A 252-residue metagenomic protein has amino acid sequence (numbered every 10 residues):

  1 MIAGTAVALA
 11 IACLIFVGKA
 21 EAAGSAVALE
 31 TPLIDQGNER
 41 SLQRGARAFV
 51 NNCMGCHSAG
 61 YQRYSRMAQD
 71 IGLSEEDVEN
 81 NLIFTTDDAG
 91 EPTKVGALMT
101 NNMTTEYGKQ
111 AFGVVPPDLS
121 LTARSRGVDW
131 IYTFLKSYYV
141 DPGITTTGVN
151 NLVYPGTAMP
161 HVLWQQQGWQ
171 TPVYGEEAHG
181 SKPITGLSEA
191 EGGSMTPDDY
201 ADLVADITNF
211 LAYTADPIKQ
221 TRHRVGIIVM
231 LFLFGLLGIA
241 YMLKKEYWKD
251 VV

Functional and structural regions predicted by a protein language model:
M1-L9: Bacterial N-terminal signal peptides that target proteins for export
L9-A20: C-terminal segment of classical bacterial N-terminal signal peptides
A23-R47, S58-G72, A215-H223: Electrostatic cytochrome c docking/interface patches
N38-S41, F49-N52, V115, G127-I131 (+1 more regions): Stable alpha-helical elements in mature extracytoplasmic
F49-G60, I207: The canonical Cys-X-X-Cys-His
L73-Y200: Electron-transfer interface patches adjacent to heme c in soluble/periplasmic c-type cytochromes and di-/multiheme
E191-G226: Short, aromatic-rich amphipathic segments at membrane interfaces that lie adjacent to a transmembrane helix or signal
R222-I227, L231-V252: Juxtamembrane interface at the cytosolic side of transmembrane helices
